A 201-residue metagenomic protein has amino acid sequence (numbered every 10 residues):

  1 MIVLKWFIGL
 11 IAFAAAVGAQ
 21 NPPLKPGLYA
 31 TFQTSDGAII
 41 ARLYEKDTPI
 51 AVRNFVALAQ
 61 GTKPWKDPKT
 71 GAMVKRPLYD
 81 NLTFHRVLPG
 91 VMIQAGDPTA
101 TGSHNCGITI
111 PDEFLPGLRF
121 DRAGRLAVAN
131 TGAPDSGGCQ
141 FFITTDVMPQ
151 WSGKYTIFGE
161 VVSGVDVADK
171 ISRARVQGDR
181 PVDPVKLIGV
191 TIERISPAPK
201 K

Functional and structural regions predicted by a protein language model:
V3, F7, A16-K201: Cyclophilin-like peptidyl-prolyl cis-trans isomerases
F13: Acyl-donor-binding surface of acyltransferase catalytic domains
